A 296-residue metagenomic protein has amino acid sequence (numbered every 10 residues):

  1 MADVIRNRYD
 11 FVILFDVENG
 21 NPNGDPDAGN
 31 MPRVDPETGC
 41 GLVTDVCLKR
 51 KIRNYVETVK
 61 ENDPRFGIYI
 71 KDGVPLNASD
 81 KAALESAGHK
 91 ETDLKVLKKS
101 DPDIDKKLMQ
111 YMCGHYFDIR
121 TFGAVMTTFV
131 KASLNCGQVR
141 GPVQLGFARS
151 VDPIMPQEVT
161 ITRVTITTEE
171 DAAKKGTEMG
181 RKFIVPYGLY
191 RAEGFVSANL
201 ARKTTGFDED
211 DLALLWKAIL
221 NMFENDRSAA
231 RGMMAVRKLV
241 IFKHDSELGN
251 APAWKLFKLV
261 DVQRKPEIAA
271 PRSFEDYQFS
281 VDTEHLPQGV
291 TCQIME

Functional and structural regions predicted by a protein language model:
M1-E296: RNA-binding basic/glycine-rich loop and surface signature characteristic of RAMP-family CRISPR effectors
